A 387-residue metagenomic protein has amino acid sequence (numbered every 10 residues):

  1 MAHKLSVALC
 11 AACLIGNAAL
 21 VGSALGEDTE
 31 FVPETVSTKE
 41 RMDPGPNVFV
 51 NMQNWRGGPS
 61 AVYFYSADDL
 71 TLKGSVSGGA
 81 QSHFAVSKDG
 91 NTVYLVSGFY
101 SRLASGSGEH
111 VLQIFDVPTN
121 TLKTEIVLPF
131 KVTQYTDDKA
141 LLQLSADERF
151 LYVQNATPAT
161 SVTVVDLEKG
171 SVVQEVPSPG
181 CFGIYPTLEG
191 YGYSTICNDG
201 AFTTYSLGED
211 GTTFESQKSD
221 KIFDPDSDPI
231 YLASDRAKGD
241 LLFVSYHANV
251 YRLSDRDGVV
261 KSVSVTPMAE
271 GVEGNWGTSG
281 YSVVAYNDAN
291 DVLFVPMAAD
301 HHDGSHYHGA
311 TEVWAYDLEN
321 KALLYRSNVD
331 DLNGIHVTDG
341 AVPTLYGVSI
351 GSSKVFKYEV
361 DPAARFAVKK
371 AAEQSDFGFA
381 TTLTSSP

Functional and structural regions predicted by a protein language model:
E27-E34, D68-V76, A80-S82, T121-T133 (+5 more regions): A short beta-strand motif characteristic of beta-propeller blades
F31-E40, G78-D89, T133-Q143, S178-G190 (+4 more regions): Repeated scaffold domains used in trafficking and secretory/extracellular systems, primarily beta-propellers
M42-N54, L95-E109, V295-A310: Short, conserved, GDST-rich strand-edge loop motifs in beta-rich repeat architectures
G45-N47, D89-N91, D147-R149, E189-Y191 (+3 more regions): Short coil/turn segments that connect the beta-strands within blades of beta-propeller domains
N54-G58, F99-A104, P158-A159, D199-F202 (+3 more regions): Short glycine/acidic-enriched loop and turn motifs that connect beta-strands
S66-D69, V117-T119, D166-G170, L207-D210 (+3 more regions): Short loop/turn segments that connect beta-strands within beta-propeller blades
N120-V162, K169-Y185: Asp-box/WD-like beta-propeller blade repeats and closely related beta-sheet repeat scaffolds
G277-N320, R326-P343, G347-V348: Loop/turn-rich, solvent-exposed surfaces of beta-rich toroidal or solenoidal domains
